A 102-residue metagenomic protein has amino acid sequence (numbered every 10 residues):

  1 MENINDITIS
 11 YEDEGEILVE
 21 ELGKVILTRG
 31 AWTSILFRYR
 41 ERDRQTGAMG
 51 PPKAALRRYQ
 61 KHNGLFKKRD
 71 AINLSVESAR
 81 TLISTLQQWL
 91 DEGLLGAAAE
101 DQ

Functional and structural regions predicted by a protein language model:
M1-Q102: Positively charged, low-complexity terminal tracts and the immediately adjacent first secondary-structure elements
